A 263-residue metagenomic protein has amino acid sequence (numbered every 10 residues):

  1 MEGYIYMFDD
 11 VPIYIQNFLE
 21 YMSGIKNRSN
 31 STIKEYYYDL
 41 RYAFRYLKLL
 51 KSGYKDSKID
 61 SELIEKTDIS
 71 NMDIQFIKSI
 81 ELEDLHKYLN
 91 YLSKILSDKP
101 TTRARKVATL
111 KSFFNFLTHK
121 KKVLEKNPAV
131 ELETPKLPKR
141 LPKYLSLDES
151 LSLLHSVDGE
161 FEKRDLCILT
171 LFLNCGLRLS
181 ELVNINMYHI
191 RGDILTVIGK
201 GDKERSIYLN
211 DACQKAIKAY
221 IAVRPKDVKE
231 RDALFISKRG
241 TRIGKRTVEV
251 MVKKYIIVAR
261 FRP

Functional and structural regions predicted by a protein language model:
M1-P263: Conserved catalytic core of the tyrosine transesterase superfamily
